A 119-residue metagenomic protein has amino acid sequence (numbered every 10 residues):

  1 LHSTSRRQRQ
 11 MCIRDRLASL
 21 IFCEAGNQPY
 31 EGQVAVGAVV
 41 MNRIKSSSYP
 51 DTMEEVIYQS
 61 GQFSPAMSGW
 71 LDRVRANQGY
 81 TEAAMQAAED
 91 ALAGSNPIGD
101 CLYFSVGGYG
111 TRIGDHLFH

Functional and structural regions predicted by a protein language model:
L1-R9, I13: Single conserved hydrophobic/aromatic residue that forms the stacking wall/gate of nucleotide- or nucleobase-binding
Q10, R14-H119: Bacterial extracytoplasmic/cell-wall-associated proteins, especially those involved in peptidoglycan
